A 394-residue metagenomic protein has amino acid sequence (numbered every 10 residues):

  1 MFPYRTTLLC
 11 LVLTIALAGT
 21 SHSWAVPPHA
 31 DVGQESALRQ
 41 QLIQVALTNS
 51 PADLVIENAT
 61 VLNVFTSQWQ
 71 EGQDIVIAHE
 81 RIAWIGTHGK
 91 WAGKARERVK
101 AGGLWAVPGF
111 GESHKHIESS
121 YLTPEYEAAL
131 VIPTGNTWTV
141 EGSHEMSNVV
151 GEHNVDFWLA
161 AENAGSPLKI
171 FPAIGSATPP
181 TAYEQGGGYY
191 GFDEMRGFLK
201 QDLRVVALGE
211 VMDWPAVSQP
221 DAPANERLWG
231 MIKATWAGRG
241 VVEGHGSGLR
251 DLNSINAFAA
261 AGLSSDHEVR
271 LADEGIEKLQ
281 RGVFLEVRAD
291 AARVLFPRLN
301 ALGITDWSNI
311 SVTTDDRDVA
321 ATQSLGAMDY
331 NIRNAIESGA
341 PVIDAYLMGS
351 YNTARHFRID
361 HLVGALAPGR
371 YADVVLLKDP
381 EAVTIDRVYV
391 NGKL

Functional and structural regions predicted by a protein language model:
T7-G19: Bacterial N-terminal signal peptides
V26-P51, A101, W105-A106, E125-R239 (+1 more regions): Divalent-metal coordination cores built from histidine and acidic residues
H29-L54, V61-P108: Histidine-rich, glycine-flanked metal-binding segment
V45, A260, A301-L377, Y389: His/Asp/Glu-enriched, well-ordered alpha-helical/loop segment that forms or immediately abuts the divalent-metal
G109-S120, E243-S247: Histidine-centered catalytic micro-motifs
L122-P124, E152-V155, P220-D221, R250-A259 (+3 more regions): Histidine/acidic-residue-rich catalytic or RNA/ligand-binding cores of hydrolases and nuclease-related proteins
W138, K169-F171, V205-A207, V241-E243 (+3 more regions): Structural preference for beta-strand elements that scaffold enzyme active sites
H245, D266-R270, E286-R293, D306-G326: Short acidic/histidine-rich active-site segments
